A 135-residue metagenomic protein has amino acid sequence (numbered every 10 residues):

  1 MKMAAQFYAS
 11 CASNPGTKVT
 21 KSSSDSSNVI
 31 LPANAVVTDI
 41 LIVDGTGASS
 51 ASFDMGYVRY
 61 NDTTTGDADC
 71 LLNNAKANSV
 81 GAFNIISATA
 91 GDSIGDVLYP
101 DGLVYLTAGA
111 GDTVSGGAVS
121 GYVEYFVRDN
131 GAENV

Functional and structural regions predicted by a protein language model:
M1-V135: Surface-exposed, low-hydrophobicity beta-strand/loop segments enriched in small/polar/acidic residues
